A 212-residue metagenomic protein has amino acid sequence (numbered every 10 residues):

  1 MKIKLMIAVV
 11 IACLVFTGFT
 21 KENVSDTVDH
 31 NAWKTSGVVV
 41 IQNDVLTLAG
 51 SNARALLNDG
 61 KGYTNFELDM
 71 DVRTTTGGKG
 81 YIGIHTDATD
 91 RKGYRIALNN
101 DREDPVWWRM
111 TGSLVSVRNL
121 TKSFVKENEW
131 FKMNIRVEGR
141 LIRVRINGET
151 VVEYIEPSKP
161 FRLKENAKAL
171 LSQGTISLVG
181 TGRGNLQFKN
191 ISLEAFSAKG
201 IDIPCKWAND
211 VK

Functional and structural regions predicted by a protein language model:
L5-L14: Sec-dependent N-terminal signal peptides
F19-K212: Carbohydrate-interacting regions of secretory-pathway proteins
